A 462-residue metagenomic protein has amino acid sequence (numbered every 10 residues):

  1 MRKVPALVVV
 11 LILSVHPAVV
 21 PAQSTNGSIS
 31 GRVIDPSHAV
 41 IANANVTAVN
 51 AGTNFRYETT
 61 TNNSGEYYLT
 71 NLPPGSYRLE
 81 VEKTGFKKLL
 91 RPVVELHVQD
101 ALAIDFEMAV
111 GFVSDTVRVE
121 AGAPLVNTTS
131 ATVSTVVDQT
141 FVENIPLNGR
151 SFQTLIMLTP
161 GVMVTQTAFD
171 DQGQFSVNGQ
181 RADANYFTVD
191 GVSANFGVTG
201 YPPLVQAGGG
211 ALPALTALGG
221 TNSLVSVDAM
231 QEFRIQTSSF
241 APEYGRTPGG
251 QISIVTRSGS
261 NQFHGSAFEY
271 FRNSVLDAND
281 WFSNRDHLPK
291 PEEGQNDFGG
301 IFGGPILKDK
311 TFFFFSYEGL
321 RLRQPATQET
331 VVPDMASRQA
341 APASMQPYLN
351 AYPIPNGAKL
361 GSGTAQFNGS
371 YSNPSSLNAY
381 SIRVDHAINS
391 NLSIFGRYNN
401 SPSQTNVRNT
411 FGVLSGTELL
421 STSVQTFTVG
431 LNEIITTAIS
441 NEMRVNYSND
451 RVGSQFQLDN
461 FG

Functional and structural regions predicted by a protein language model:
R2-D138, G208-G209: Periplasm-facing N-terminal accessory domains of Gram-negative outer-membrane beta-barrel systems
A6-L7, G27, L96, L147 (+3 more regions): Short amphipathic alpha-helical "recognition" segments used for binding
V15, E66-Y67, S76, E243 (+3 more regions): Intrinsically disordered, low-complexity N-terminal regions enriched in serine/proline/glycine with scattered basic
P36, A51-T53, T84-F86, R272 (+3 more regions): Short coil/turn motifs at secondary-structure junctions
D115, P124-Q174, G179-G430, I435-I439 (+1 more regions): Acidic, glycine-rich flexible loop segments
